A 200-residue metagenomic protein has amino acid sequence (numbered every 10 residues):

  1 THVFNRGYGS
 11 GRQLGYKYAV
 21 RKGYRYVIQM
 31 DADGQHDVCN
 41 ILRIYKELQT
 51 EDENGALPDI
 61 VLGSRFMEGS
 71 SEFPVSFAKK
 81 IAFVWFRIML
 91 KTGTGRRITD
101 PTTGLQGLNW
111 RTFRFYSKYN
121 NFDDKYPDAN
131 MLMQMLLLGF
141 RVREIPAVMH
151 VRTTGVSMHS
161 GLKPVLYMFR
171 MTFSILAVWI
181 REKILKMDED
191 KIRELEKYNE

Functional and structural regions predicted by a protein language model:
V3-K22, Y26, V38-K125, R152-L162 (+2 more regions): Acceptor/aglycone-binding surface of glycosyltransferases and processive sugar-polymer synthases
R96-R97, N120-D123, L132-H150: Catalytic donor-sugar/metal-binding loop of nucleotide-sugar-dependent glycosyltransferases
A129: DNA-recognition element of transcription regulators
R170-E200: Terminal low-complexity segments of carbohydrate-biosynthetic enzymes
